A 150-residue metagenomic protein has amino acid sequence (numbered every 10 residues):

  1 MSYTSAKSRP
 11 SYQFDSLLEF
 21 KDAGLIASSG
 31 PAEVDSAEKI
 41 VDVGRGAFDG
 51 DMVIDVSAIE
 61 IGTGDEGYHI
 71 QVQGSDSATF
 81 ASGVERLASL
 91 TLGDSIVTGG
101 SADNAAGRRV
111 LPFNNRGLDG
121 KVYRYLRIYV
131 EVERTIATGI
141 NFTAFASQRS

Functional and structural regions predicted by a protein language model:
M1-S150: Surface-exposed, low-hydrophobicity beta-strand/loop segments enriched in small/polar/acidic residues
